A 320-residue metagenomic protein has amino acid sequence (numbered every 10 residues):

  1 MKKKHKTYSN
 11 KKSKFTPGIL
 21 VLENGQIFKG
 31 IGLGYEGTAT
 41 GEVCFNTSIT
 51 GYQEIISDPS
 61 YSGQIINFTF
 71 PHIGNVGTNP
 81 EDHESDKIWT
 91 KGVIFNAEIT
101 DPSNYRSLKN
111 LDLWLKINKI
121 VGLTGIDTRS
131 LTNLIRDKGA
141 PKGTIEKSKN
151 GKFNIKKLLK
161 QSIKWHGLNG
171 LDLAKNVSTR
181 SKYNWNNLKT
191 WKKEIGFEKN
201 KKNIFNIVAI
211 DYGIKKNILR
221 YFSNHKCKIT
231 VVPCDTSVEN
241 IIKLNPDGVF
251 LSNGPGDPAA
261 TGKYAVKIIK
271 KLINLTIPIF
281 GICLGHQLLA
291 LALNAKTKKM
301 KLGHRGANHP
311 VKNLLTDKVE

Functional and structural regions predicted by a protein language model:
K2-L244, G256, I268: RNA-binding accessory domains that recognize and position tRNA/RNA substrates
G248, N253-E320: Cysteine-nucleophile active-site neighborhood
